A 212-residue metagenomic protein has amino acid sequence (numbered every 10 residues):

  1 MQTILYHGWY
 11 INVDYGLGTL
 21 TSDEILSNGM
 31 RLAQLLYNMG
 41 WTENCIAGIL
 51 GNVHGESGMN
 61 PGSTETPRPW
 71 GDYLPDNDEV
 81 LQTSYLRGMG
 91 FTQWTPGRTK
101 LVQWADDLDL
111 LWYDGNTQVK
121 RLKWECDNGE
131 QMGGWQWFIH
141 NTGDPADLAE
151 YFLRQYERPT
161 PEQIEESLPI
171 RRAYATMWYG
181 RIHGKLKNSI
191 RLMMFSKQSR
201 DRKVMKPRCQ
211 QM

Functional and structural regions predicted by a protein language model:
M1-L50, D76-E79, E162-M212: Extracellular cell-wall/glycan-interacting regions and their flexible linkers
H7-S27, R31, S57-D144: Peptidoglycan-targeting cell-wall enzymes and recognition modules
E43-N60, L122, L153: Short, functionally critical alpha-helical segments immediately adjacent to catalytic or ligand/cofactor-binding
N44-I49, G90, Q118, L148: Residue-level detector of well-ordered alpha-helical segments, enriched for hydrophobic/aromatic packing positions
V53-S57, T95, Q136-I164: Acidic helix/loop microenvironments that form the catalytic cleft of cell-wall polysaccharide enzymes
K120, E150-R154, A173: A generic structural signal for well-ordered alpha-helical surface patches
